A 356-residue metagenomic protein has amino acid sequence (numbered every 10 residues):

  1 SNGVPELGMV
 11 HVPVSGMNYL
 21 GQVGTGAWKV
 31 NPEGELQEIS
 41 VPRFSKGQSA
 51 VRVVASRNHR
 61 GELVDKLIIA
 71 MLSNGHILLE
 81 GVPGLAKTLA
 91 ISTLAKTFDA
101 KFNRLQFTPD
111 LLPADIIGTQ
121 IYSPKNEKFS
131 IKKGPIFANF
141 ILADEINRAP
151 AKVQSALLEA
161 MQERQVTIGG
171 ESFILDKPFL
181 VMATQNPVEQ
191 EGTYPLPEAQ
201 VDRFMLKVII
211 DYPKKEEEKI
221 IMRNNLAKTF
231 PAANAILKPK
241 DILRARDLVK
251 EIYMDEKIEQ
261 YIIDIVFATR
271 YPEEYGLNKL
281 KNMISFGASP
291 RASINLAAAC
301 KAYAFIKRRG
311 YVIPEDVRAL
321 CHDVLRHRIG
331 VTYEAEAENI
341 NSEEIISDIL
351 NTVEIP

Functional and structural regions predicted by a protein language model:
N2-K66, A233-P239: Acidic beta-strand-loop-alpha-helix segment within the catalytic core of divalent metal-dependent phosphate-processing
E35-K66, E251-Q260, T269-E273, K281-A298 (+1 more regions): An extended, acidic
I69, Y122-L142: Conserved alpha-helical scaffold flanking the Walker A/P-loop in AAA+ ATPase domains
M71-T108: Walker A/P-loop
G81, D144-E145, A156: Walker B catalytic acidic pair
V82, I116, T184: P-loop (Walker A) phosphate-binding loop of NTP-binding proteins
S123-N126, A149, M161-M254, K301-Y303: Canonical AAA+ ATPase core
P272-P356: C-terminal engagement/docking regions of AAA+ P-loop ATPases
